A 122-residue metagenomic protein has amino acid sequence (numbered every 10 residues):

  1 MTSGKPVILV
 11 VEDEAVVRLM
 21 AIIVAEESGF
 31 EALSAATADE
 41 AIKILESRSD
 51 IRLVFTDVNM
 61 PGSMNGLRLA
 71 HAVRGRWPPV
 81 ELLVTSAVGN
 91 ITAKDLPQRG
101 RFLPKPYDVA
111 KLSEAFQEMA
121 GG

Functional and structural regions predicted by a protein language model:
M1-L9, A15, I22, E40 (+5 more regions): Non-catalytic signal-transmission and effector/linker regions of two-component phosphorelay proteins
A15-L33: Two-component/phosphorelay signaling modules centered on CheY-like receiver
S34-L53, A93: Acidic, metal-coordinating helix/loop segments flanking the phosphotransfer/catalytic sites of two-component signaling
T37, M64-L69: Acidic catalytic/metal-coordinating carboxylates
D57-V58: Active-site residues of response regulator receiver
T85-S86: Hydrophobic/aromatic residues positioned on beta-strands within the core alpha/beta folds
I91-Q98: Short loop/helix-cap segments at secondary-structure boundaries that form the rim of catalytic
